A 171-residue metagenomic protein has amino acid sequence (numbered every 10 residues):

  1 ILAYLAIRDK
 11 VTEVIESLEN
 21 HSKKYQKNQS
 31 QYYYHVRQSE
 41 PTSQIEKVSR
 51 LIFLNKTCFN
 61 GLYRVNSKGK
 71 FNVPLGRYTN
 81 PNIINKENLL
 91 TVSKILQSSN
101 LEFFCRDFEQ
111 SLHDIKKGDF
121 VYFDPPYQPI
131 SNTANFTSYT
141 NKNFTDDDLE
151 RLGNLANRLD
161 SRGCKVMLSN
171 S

Functional and structural regions predicted by a protein language model:
R8-Y122, P126-F136, R151-R162: SAM-dependent nucleic-acid methyltransferase catalytic core
P126, S169-S171: Short strand-turn motif at the edge of the Rossmann-like AdoMet-binding core
S138-N141: Glycine-rich tight-turn/loop motif centered on a GG-T
N143-T145: Conserved nucleotide-cofactor-binding alpha/beta core module
D147, R151-N154, S171: Short amphipathic alpha-helical segments
G163-S169: Conserved beta-strand signature within the Rossmann-like core of class I S-adenosyl-L-methionine
